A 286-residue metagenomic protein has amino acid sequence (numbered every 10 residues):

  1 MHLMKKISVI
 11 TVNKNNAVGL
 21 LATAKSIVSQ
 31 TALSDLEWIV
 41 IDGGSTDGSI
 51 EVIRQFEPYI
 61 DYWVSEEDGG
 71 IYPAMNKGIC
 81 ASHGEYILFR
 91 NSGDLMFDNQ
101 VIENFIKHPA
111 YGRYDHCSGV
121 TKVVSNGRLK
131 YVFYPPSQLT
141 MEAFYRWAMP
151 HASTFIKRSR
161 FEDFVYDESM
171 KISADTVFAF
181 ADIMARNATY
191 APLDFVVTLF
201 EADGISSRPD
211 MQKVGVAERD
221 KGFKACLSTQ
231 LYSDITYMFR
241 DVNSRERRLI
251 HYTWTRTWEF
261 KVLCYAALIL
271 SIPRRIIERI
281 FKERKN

Functional and structural regions predicted by a protein language model:
K5-S8, E37, V177: Cell-envelope/extracellular polymer assembly enzymes that use nucleotide-activated donors
K25-D35: Short, acidic, metal-binding catalytic loop of nucleotide-sugar glycosyltransferases
D35-G44, V64-E67: Short beta-strand/loop segment that forms part of the nucleotide-sugar
D42-E51, N91, L95: A conserved acidic beta->alpha catalytic loop
S65-S82: Glycine-rich, basic loop-to-helix element that forms the pyrophosphate-binding segment of sugar-nucleotide handling
I87: Short aromatic/hydrophobic "clamp" motif used to bind/position activated sugar donors
L95, N99-Y131: Conserved donor NDP-sugar-binding/catalytic core segment of glycosyltransferases
Y131-G222: Conserved nucleotide-sugar donor-binding catalytic segment
